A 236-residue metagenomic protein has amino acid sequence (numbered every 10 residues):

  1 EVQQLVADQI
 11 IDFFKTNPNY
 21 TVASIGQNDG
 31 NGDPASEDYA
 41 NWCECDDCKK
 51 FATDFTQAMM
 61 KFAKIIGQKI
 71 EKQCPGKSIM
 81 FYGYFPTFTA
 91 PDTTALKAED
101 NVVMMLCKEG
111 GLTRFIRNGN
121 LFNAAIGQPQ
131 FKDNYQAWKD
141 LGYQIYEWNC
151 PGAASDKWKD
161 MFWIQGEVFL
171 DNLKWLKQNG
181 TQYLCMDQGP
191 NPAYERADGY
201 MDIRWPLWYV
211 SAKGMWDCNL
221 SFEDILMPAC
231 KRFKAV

Functional and structural regions predicted by a protein language model:
E1-Q4, D8-M227, R232-K234: Catalytic-core regions of glycoside hydrolase
